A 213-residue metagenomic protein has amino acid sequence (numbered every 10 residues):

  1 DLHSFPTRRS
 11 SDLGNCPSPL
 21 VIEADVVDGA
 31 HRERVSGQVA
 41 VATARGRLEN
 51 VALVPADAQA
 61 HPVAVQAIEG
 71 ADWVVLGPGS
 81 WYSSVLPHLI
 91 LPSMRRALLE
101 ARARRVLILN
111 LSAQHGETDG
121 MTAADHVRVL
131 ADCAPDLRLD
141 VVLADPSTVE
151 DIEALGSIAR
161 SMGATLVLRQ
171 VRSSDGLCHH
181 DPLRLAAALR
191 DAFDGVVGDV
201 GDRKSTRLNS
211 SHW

Functional and structural regions predicted by a protein language model:
H3-S10, L208-H212: Short, small-residue-biased leader/transition segments that mark boundaries at the very start of proteins
R9-D12, D202: Low-complexity basic/metal-binding stretches
S11-P17, L168-R172: Beta-strand->loop->alpha-helix junctions that form or flank phosphate-binding loops in nucleotide-handling enzymes
S18-P78: Active-site gating loop/helix substructures
A42-R45, V54, A60-H61, A67-E69 (+2 more regions): Conserved phosphate- and dinucleotide-binding cores of soluble alpha/beta proteins, encompassing both enzyme active
V75-G77, V106-I108, L143: Structural motif
G79-S83, L111, S147-T148: Short glycine-rich anion-binding loops that position phosphate/pyrophosphate groups of nucleotides and phosphorylated
G120-R207: C-terminal functional extensions of proteins
